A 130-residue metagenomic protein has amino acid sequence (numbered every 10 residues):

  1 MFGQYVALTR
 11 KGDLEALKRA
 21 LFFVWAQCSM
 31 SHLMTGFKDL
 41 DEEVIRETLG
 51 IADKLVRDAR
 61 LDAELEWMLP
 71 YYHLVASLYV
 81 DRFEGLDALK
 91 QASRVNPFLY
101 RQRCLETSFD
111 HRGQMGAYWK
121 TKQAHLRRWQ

Functional and structural regions predicted by a protein language model:
M1, L17, R82-G85: Solenoid-repeat scaffolds in large eukaryotic assemblies
M1-G3, K38-I51: Helix-turn-helix repeat elements of alpha-solenoid scaffolds
Y5-G12, L55-L61, K90-N96: Solenoid-like repeat scaffolds
R10-T35, R60-L78, L99-E106: Amphipathic alpha-helical repeat scaffolds of TPR domains
L40-I45, F83-R101, Q123-R127: TPR/TPR-like (Sel1-like) alpha-helical repeat modules
I45-D62, P70, N96-F98: A short, hydrophobic secondary-structure junction motif
W67-A88, G116-R127: A short, hydrophobic/aromatic-rich structural module that often spans a beta strand with its adjoining loop
Q102-Q130: Terminal, low-structured helical/coil segments at or just beyond the last alpha-helical repeat
